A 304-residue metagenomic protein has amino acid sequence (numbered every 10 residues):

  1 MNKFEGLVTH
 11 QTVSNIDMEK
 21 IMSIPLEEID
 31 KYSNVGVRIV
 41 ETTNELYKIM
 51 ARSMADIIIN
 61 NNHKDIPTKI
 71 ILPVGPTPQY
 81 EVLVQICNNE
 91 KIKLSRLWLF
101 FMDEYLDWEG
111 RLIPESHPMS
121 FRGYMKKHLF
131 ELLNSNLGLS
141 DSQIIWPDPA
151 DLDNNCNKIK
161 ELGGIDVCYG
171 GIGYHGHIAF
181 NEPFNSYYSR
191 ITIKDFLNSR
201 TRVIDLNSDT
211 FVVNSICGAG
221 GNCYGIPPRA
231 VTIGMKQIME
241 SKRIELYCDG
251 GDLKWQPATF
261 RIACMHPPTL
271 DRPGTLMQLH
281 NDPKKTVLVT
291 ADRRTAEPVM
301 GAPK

Functional and structural regions predicted by a protein language model:
N2-H10, I29, N34, I39-E41 (+2 more regions): ATP/nucleoside-binding phosphotransfer catalytic cores, i.e., glycine-rich phosphate-binding loops
V8, I16-R38, E45, I92-Y169 (+2 more regions): Ligand-binding beta-strand-loop-alpha-helix segment within the catalytic cores of soluble metabolic enzymes
A51-I66, I238-M239: Glycine-rich phosphate/diphosphate-binding loops that line cofactor/substrate pockets in enzymes
R52, P147-T192: ATP/pyrophosphate-binding catalytic subdomain of soluble kinases
I59-K91: Glycine-rich N-terminal segment of FAD-binding domains in flavoprotein oxidoreductases, spanning the beta-loop-helix
I70-Q79, Y174-H177, G251-L253: Gly/Ser/Thr-rich loops at beta-strand to alpha-helix junctions that form or flank small-molecule/cofactor-binding
L83-L94, S116-H117, P183-T192: A glycine- and small-aliphatic-rich helix-loop capping segment at beta-alpha/alpha-beta transitions that lines
A179-P227: Class I SAM-dependent methyltransferase SAM-binding "motif I" and its flanking Rossmann-like core
